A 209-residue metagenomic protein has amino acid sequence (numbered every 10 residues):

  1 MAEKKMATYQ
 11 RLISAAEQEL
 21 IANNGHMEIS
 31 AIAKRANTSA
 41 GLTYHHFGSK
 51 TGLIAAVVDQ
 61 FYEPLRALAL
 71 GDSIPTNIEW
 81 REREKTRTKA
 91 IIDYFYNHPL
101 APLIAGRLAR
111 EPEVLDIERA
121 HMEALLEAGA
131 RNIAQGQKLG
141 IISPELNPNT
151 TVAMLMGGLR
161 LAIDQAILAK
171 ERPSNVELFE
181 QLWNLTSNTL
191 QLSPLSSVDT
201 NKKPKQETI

Functional and structural regions predicted by a protein language model:
K5, Y9, I54, V58 (+6 more regions): Amphipathic, non-transmembrane alpha-helical scaffold segments
R11, A15, A22-G52, A56 (+1 more regions): Helix-turn-helix
L12-L20, I91, T186: Short hydrophobic clusters on alpha-helical segments that form packing/core surfaces in small helical domains
A56, L70-N97, P148, V152-L155 (+2 more regions): Hydrophobic alpha-helical connector segments
R66-L70, D93, N97, E113-L139 (+4 more regions): Amphipathic alpha-helical packing segments from all-alpha helical-bundle domains
L70-S73, A105-E113, N201-K203: Short linear capping/connector segments at secondary-structure termini
E82, I117-H121, K138-M154, P173-Q181 (+1 more regions): All-alpha amphipathic helical-bundle segments outside canonical DNA-binding/catalytic cores that form hydrophobic
T86, A90-D93, N97, E127 (+3 more regions): C-terminal peripheral helix-coil segments that are non-catalytic and often amphipathic
